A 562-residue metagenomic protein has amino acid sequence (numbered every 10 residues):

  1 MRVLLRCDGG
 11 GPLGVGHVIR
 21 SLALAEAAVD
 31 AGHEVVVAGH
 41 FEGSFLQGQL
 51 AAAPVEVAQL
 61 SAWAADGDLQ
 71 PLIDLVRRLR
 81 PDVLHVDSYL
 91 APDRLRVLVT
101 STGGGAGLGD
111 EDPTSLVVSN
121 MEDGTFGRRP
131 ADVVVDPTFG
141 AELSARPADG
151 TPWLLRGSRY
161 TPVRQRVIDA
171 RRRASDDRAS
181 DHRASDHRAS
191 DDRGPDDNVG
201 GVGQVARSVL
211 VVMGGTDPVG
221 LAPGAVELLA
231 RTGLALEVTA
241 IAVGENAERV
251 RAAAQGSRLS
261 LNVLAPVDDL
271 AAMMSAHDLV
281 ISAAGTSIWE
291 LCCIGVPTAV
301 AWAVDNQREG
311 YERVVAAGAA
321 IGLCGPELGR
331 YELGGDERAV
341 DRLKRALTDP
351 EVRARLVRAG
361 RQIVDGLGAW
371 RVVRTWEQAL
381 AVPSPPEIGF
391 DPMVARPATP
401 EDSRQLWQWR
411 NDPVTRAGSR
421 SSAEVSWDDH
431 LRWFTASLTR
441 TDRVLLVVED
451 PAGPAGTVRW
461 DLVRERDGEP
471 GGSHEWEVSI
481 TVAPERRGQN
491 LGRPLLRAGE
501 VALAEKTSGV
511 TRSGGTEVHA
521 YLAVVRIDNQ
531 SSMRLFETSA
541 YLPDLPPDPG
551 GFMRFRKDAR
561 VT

Functional and structural regions predicted by a protein language model:
R128-D181, D186-P218: A nucleotide-sugar donor-handling region in carbohydrate enzymes
G201-H277: Donor-nucleotide binding loops and adjacent catalytic segments primarily of GT-B fold Leloir glycosyltransferases
R345, V352-G366: A short, well-ordered alpha-helix in the C-terminal region of glycosyltransferases
D365-F390: C-terminal alpha-helical cap of glycosyltransferases
A381-E401, R560-T562: Conserved N-terminal entry element of GNAT/NAT acetyltransferase domains
A423-E485: Acetyl-CoA-dependent GNAT
G488-E505, M533-T538: Conserved acetyl-CoA-binding loop-helix of GNAT-fold acetyltransferases
E505-I527: Conserved GNAT acetyl-CoA-binding A-motif
